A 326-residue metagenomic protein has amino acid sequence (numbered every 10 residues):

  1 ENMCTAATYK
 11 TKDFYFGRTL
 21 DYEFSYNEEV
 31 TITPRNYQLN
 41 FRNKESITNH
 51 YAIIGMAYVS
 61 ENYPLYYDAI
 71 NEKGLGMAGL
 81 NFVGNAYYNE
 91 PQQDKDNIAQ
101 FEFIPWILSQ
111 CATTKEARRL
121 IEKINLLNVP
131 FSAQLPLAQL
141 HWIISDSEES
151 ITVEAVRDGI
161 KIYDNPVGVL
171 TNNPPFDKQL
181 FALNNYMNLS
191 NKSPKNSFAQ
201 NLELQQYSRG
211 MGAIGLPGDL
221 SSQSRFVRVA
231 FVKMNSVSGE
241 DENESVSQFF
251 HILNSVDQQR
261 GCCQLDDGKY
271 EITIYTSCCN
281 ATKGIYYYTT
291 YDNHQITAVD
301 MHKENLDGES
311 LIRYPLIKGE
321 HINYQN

Functional and structural regions predicted by a protein language model:
N2-K95, K123, N128, P315 (+1 more regions): A contiguous strand-loop segment
N2-Y15, V129-P130, L137-A138, S147-E149 (+1 more regions): C-terminus-biased signal that marks the final domain/tail of proteins
L20, N81, D146-E148, R157 (+1 more regions): Short, flexible loop/turn elements at secondary-structure junctions
Y22-F24, V83-N85, D158-K161, G168 (+1 more regions): Short, surface-exposed beta-strand-loop junctions and turns on beta-sheet-rich folds
D94-P130, E242-F250: Proteins synthesized as precursors that undergo proteolytic processing into mature forms
R118-E154: Aromatic- and glycine-enriched pocket-lining scaffold segments that form the walls of small-molecule binding clefts
S150, E154-G159, N165: Aromatic/basic-lined ligand-recognition segments that form π-stacking hydrophobic pockets flanked by Lys/Arg to engage
